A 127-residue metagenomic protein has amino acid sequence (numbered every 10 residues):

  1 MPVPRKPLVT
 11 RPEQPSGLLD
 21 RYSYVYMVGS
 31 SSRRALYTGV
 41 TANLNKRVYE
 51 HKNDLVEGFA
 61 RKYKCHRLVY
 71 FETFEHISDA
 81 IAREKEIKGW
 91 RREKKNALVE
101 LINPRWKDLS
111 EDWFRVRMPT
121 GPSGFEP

Functional and structural regions predicted by a protein language model:
M1-E57, R61-F71, S78-K85, I102-P104 (+1 more regions): GIY-YIG nuclease catalytic motif and its immediate N-terminal context
K62, K85-L98: Short arginine-rich
